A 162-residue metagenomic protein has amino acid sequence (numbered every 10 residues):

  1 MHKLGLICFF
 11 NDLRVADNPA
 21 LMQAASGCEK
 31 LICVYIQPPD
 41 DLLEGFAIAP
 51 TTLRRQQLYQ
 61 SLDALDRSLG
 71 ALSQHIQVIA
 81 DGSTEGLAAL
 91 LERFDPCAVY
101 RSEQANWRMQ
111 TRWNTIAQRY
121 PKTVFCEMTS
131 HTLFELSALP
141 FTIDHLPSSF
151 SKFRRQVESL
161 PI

Functional and structural regions predicted by a protein language model:
M1-I162: Trp/Phe/Arg-rich N-terminal binding region typifying the photolyase-homology
